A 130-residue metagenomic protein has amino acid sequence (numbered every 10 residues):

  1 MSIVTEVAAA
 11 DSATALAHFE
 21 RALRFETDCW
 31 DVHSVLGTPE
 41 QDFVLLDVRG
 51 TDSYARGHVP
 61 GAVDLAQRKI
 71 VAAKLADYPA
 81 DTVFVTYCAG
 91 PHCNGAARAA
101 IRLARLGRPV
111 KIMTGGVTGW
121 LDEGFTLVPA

Functional and structural regions predicted by a protein language model:
M1-R56, A130: Flexible, polar/low-complexity N-terminal or interdomain linker segments that lie immediately upstream of folded
L36, V71-A80: Short amphipathic alpha-helix with an adjacent loop that forms part of the alpha/beta core around
P39-L45, P60-G61, V83, P109: Short active-site oxyanion
D52, V71, H92: Glycine-rich nucleotide phosphate-binding loop and flanking beta-alpha elements of Rossmann-like dinucleotide-binding
Y54-P60, W120: Short loop/helix-cap segments at secondary-structure boundaries that form the rim of catalytic
L65-A66: Short acidic-hydrophobic, aromatic-tinged amphipathic segments that line or gate anion-handling sites
A76-L121: Catalytic cysteine-centered active loop of the rhodanese-like fold, especially the PTP/DSP P-loop
G124-A130: Active-site neighborhoods of enzymes that stabilize oxyanions during catalysis
